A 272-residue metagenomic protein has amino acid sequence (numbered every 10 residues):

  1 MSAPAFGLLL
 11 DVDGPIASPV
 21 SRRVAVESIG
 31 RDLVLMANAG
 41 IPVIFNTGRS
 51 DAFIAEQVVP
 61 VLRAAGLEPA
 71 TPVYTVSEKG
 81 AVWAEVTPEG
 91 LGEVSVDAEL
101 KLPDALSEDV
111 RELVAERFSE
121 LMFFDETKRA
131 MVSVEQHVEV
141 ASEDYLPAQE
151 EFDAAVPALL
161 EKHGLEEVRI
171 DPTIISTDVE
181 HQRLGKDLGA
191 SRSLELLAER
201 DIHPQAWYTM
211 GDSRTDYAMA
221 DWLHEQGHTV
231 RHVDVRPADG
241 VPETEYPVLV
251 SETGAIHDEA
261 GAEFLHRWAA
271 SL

Functional and structural regions predicted by a protein language model:
S2-G7, D187-L272: Mg2+-dependent phosphoryl-transfer enzymes with acidic/Ser/Thr/Gly-rich catalytic loops
S2-L9, S28-I41, L223-Q226: A short, Lys/Arg-enriched amphipathic alpha-helix followed by its capping loop at the start of a domain
A3-R22, F45-N46, A190, A220: Asp-based phosphoryl-transfer active-site loop
L8-G14, S77-G80, V86-P88, E126-V138 (+2 more regions): Short loop/turn segments at strand-loop or loop-helix junctions that form parts of catalytic or ligand-binding pockets
S21-A25, V94-K101, V140-A148: Short, flexible/disordered intra-domain loops and linkers
E27-F124: Active-site phosphate-binding/coordination module
E27-G30, K101-V114, Y145-E161, E259-L265: Well-ordered, non-membrane alpha-helical segments in soluble/globular domains
R117-Y208, R214-W222: Conserved acidic, metal-coordinating active-site core of Asp-based, Mg2+-dependent phosphoryl-transfer enzymes
